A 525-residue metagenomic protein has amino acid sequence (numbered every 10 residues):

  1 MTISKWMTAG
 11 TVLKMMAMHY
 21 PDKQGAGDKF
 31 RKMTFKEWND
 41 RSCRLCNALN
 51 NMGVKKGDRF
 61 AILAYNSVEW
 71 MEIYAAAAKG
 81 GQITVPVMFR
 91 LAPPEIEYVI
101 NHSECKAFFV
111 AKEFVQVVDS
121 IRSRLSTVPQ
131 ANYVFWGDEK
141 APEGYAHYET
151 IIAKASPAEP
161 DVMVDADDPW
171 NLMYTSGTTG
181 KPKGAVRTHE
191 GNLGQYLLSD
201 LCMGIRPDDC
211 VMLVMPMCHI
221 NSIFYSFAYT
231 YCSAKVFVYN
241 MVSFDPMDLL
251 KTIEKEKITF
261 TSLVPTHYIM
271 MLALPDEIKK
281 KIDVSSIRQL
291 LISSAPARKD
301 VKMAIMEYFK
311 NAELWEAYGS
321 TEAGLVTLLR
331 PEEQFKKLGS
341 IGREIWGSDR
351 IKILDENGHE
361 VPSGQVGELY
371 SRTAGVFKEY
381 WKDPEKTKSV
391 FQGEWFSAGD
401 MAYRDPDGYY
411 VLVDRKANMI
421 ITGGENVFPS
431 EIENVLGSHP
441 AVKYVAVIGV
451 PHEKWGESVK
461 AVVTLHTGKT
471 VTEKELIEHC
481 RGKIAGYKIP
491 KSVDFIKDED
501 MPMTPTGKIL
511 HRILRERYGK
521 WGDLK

Functional and structural regions predicted by a protein language model:
S4-K5, Q24-S67, M71-A75, A92-E97 (+1 more regions): Conserved AMP-binding/adenylate-forming core of the ANL superfamily
V12-T34, E143: AMP-dependent adenylate-forming
Q24, V134, A153-Y174, K181 (+1 more regions): Conserved pre-ATP/AMP-binding loop-to-beta segment of ANL
T34-E37, M163, W170-G194: Conserved AMP-binding A3 loop
W70, L91, E97-N101, F108-V110 (+8 more regions): AMP-binding/adenylate-forming catalytic core of the ANL superfamily
Q116-A166, L274-P275, D523: ANL superfamily adenylate-forming
L193-C210, I220-T259, L274, S348: Conserved AMP-binding/adenylation subdomain of ANL enzymes
Y231, I258-L263, L272-K336, W346 (+2 more regions): Gly/Ser/Thr-rich phosphate-binding loop
